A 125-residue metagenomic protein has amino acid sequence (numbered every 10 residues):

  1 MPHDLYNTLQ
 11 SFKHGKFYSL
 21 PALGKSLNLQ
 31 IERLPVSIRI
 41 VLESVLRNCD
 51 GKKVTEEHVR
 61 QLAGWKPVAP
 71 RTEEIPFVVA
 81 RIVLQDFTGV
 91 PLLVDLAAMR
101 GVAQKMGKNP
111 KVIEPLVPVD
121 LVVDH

Functional and structural regions predicted by a protein language model:
M1-H125: Fe-S-dependent hydro-lyases/dehydratases of central metabolism
